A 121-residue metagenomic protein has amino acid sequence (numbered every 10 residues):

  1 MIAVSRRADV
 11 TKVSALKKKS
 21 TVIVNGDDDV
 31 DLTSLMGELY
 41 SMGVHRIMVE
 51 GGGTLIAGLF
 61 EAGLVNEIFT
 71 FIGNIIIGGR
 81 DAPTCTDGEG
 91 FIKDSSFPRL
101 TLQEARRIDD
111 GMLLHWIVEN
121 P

Functional and structural regions predicted by a protein language model:
M1-P121: Enzymes that bind and transform nitrogen-containing heteroaromatic metabolites
